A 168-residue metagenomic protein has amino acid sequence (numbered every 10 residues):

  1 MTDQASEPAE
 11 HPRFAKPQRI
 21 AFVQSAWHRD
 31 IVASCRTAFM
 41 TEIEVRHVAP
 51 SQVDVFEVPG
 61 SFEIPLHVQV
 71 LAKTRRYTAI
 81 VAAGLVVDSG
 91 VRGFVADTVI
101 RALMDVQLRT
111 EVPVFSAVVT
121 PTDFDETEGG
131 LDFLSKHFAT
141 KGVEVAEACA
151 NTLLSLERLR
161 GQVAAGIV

Functional and structural regions predicted by a protein language model:
M1-R19, Q162-A165: SAM-dependent methyltransferases
E10-V55: Glycine-rich phosphate/diphosphate-binding loop of Rossmann-like nucleotide-binding domains
A21, D54, T78-I80, V112-V118: Structural motif
A26-W27, V58, L85-V86, V118-D123: Short, ordered loop/turn segments at secondary-structure junctions
T37, F62-Q69, K73, V143 (+1 more regions): Amphipathic, non-transmembrane alpha-helical secondary structure
V45-R75: Active-site rim loops that border cofactor/substrate pockets in soluble metabolic enzymes
E63, H67-L103, Q107: Glycine-rich phosphate-binding loop
F94-V168: C-terminal binding/interaction regions
